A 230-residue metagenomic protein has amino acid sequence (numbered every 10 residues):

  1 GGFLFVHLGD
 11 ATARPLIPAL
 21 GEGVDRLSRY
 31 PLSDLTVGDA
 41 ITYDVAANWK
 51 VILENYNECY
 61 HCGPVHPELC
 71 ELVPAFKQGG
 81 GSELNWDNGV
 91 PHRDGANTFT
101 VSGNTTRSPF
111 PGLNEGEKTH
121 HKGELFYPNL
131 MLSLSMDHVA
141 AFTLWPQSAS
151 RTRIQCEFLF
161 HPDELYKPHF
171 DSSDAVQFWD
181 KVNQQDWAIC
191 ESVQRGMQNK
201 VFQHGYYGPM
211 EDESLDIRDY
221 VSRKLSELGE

Functional and structural regions predicted by a protein language model:
G2-E230: C-terminal catalytic domain of Rieske-type non-heme iron oxygenases
